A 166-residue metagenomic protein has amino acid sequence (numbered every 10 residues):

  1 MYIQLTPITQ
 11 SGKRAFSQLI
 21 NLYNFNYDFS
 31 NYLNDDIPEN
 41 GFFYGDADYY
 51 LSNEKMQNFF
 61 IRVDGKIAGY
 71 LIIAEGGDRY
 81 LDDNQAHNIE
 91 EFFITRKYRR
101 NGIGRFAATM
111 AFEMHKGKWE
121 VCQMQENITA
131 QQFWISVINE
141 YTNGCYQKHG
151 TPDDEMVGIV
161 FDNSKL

Functional and structural regions predicted by a protein language model:
M1-R14, Q18-F25, F29-N31, K165-L166: Conserved N-terminal entry element of GNAT/NAT acetyltransferase domains
N31, E54, I72-H87: Conserved acyl-donor/pantetheine-binding loop and adjacent beta-alpha core of acyl/acetyltransferases and related
L33-F60: Active-site rim helix/loop that mediates acceptor-substrate recognition in acyltransferases
N58-F60, K66-G76, N88, F93: Conserved beta-strand in the GNAT
R62-D64, F161-S164: Active-site beta-strand termini and strand-to-loop segments that position acidic
I89-R100, Q123-M124: A short, internal acetyl-CoA/4′-phosphopantetheine-binding micro-motif in the GNAT/acyltransferase core
I94, R100-E113: Conserved acetyl-CoA-binding loop-helix of GNAT-fold acetyltransferases
E120-I135, N139, H149-M156, V160-F161: Conserved beta-strand-loop-alpha-helix junction that forms the acyl-donor binding cleft
